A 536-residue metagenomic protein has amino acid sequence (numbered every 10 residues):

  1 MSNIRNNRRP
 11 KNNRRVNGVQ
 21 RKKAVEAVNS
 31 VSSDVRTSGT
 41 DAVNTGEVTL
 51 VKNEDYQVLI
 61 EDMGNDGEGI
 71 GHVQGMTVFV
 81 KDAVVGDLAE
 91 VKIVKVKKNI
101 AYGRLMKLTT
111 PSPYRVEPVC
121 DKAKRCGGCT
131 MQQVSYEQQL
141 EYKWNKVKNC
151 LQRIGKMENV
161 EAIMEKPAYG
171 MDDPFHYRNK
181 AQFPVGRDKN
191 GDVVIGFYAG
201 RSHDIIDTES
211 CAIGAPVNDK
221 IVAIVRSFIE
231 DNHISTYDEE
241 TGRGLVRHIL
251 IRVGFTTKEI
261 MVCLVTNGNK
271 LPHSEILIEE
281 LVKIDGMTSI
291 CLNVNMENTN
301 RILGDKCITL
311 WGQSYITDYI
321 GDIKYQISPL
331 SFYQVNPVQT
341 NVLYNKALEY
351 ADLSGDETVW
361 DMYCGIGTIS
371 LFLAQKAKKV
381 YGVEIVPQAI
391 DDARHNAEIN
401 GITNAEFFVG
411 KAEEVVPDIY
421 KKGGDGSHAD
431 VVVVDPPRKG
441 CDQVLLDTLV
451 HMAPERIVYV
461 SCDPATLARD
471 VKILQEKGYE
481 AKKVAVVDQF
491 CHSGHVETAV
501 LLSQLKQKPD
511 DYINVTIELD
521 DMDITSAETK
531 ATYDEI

Functional and structural regions predicted by a protein language model:
S2-P118, K122, E406, E414: Terminal RNA-binding accessory module
S2-R36, T40, N44-E54, N269 (+1 more regions): Rossmann-like S-adenosyl-L-methionine
G69-Q74, G196-A199, C263-V265, A393: Short, acidic/hydrophobic/Gly-rich beta-strand patch recurrent on exposed beta strands that often constitutes part
G86, G214, N336: Short, conserved phosphate/pyrophosphate- and ester-handling motifs at nucleotide-, phospho-/glycolipid
M106-E117, K124-T236, L271: Extended interfacial segments that mediate partner engagement and assembly in macromolecular machines
F175-N179, K258, G494-V496: A short, glycine/Asx- and small/polar-enriched loop/turn that sits immediately N-terminal to a beta-strand
I249: Flexible loop/N-cap segments at domain edges
R252-G254: Structural signature of eukaryotic scaffold interfaces centered on beta-propeller domains
